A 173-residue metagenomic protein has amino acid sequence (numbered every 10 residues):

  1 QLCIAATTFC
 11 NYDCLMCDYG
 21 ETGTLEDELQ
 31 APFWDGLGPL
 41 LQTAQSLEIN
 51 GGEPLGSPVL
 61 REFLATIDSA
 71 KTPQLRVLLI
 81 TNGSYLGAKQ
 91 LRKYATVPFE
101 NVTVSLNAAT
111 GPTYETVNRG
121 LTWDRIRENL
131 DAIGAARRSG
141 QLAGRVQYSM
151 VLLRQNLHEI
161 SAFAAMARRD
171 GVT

Functional and structural regions predicted by a protein language model:
Q1-N101, P112-E128, A135-A136, D170: Conserved alpha-helical substructure of the radical SAM core
C14, V104, Y148, A167: Conserved, mostly hydrophobic/aromatic
G51, T81, L106, M150-L152: Short beta-strand/turn micro-motifs composed of small residues that flank or help shape donor/cofactor-binding pockets
N107-G111: A glycine-centered beta->alpha junction motif in the catalytic cores of kinase/phosphotransferase enzymes
L130-E159: Conserved strand-turn element in the central/C-terminal portion of the radical SAM core barrel that lines
R154-D170: Catalytic cores of alpha/beta
T173: His/Asp/Glu-enriched short active-site or ligand-binding loop at hydrolase and phosphoryl-transfer sites
